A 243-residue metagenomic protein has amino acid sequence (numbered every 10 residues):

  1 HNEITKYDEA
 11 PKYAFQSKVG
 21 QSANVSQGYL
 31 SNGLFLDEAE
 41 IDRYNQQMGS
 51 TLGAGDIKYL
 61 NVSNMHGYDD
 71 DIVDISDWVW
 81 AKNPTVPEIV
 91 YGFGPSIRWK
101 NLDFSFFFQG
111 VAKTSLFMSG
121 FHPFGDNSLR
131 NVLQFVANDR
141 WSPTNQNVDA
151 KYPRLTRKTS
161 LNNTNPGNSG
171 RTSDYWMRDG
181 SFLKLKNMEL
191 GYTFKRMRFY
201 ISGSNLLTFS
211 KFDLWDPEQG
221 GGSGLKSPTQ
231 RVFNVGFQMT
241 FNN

Functional and structural regions predicted by a protein language model:
H1-E3, W99-N101, G110-T114, N187 (+2 more regions): Transmembrane beta-strands of outer-membrane beta-barrel pores
H1-N83, G125, N145-N147: Conserved small-residue
H1-Y7, K113-S119, L129-R130, T208-L214 (+1 more regions): Outer-membrane beta-barrel proteins
K12-I41, L129, S142-R154, N168-G170 (+1 more regions): C-terminal beta-signal and terminal closure region of outer-membrane beta-barrel proteins
P87-Y91, M177, S181-K186, T229-F233: Residues that define the transmembrane beta-barrel architecture of outer-membrane proteins
F93-W99, M188-Y192, I201, V235-M239: Residues on the lipid-exposed face of transmembrane beta-strands in outer-membrane beta-barrel proteins
N101-S105, R196-F199: Repeated loop/turn-to-beta-strand initiation elements of outer-membrane beta-barrel proteins
V111-M197: Extracytoplasmic gating/loop element in the C-terminal half of outer-membrane beta-barrel translocons and assembly
